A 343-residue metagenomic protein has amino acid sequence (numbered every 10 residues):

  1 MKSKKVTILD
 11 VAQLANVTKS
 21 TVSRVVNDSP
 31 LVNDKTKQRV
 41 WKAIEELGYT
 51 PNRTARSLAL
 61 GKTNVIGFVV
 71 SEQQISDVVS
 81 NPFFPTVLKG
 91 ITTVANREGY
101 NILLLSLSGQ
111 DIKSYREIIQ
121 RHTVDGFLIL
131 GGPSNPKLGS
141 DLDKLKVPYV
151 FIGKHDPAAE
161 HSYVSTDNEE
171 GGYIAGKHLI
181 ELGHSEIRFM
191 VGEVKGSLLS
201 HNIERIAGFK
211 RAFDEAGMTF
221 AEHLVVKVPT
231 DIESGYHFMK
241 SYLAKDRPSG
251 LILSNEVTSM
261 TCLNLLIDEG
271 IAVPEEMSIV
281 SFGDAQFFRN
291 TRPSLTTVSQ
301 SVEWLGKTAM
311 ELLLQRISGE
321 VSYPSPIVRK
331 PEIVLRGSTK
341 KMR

Functional and structural regions predicted by a protein language model:
M1-K2, L14, E46, G90-E98 (+2 more regions): Bacterial carbohydrate/catabolite-sensing allosteric modules
M1-N64, K340-R343: N-terminal helix-turn-helix DNA-binding module of bacterial transcription factors
M1-S3, T7, G61-K177, F238-R247: Alpha-helical recognition/docking segments in bacterial nutrient-uptake and carbohydrate-utilization systems
K19-T21, V70-E72, F287-T291: A short small-residue
V26-S29, Q73, G109, S134 (+4 more regions): Short, glycine/serine-rich, charged loops/turns that create anion-binding and catalytic segments at active sites
N33, S76-D77, D111-I112, N135 (+3 more regions): Alpha-helix N-cap/loop-to-helix initiation residues
